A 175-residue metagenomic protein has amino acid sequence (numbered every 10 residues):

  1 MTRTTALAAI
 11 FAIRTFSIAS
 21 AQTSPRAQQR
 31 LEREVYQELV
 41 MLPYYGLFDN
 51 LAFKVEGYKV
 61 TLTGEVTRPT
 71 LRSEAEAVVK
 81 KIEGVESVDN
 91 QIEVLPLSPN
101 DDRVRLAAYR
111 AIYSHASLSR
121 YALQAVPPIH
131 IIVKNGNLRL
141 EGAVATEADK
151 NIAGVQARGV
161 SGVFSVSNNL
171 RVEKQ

Functional and structural regions predicted by a protein language model:
T2-Q175: N-terminal targeting leaders
